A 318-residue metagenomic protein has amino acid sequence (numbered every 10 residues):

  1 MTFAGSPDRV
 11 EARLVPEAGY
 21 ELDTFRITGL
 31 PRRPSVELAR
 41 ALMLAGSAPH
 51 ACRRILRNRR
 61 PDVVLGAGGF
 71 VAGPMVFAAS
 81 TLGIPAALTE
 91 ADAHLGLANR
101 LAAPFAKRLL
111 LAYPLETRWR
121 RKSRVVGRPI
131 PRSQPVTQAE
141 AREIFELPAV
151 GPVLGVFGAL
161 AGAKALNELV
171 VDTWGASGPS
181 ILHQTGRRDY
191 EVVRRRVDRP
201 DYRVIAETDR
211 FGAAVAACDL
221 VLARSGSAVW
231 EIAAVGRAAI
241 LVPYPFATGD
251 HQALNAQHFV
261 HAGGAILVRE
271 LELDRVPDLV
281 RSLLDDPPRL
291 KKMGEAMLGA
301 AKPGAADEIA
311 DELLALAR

Functional and structural regions predicted by a protein language model:
M1-R53, V126-R128, R187-D189, R269-E270: Conserved nucleotide-sugar phosphate-binding/catalytic loop shared by glycosyltransferases and other
V10, E21, S80-A139: Active-site-proximal region of nucleotide-activated glycan assembly enzymes, centered on histidine/acidic-rich loops
L14, A18, A139-E143, L147-L220 (+3 more regions): Donor-nucleotide binding loops and adjacent catalytic segments primarily of GT-B fold Leloir glycosyltransferases
Y20, I84-P85, C218-L220, G236-Y244 (+1 more regions): Structural loop-to-beta junction motif characteristic of Rossmann-like glycosyltransferase folds
A51-V64, A72-A87, R100-F105: Glycosyltransferases and closely related glycan-assembly transferases that use nucleotide-activated donors
P61-V63, T208, A216-W230, R237-A238: Acidic donor-binding loop of glycosyltransferase active sites
R289-P303: A short, well-ordered alpha-helix in the C-terminal region of glycosyltransferases
P303-R318: C-terminal alpha-helical cap of glycosyltransferases
